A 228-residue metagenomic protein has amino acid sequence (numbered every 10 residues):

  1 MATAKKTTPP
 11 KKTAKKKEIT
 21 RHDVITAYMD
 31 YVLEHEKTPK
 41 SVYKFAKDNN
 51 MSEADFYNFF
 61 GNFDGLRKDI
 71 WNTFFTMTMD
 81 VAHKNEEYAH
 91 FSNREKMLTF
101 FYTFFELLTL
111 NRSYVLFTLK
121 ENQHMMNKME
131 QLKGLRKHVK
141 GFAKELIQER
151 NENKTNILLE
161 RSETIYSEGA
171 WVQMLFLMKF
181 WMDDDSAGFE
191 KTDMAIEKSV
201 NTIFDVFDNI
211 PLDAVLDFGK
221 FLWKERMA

Functional and structural regions predicted by a protein language model:
A2-T8, D183-A228: C-terminal peripheral helix-coil segments that are non-catalytic and often amphipathic
A2-Y31: Basic, helix-initiating cap at the start of DNA-binding domains
E18-T26, Y57-H83, E87, R94 (+1 more regions): An amphipathic alpha-helix adjacent to DNA-recognition modules
K37-D69: Helix-turn-helix
H90, E152-L158: Acidic/His metal-coordination segments adjacent to aromatic residues that form catalytic metal sites in metalloenzymes
M97-L119, G134-I147: Helical hydrophobic small-molecule/effector-binding pocket
M129-K154, T164-F176: Amphipathic alpha-helical packing segments from all-alpha helical-bundle domains
R161-F180, M194-T202: Hydrophobic alpha-helical segments that form the core of small-molecule binding pockets and/or dimer interfaces
